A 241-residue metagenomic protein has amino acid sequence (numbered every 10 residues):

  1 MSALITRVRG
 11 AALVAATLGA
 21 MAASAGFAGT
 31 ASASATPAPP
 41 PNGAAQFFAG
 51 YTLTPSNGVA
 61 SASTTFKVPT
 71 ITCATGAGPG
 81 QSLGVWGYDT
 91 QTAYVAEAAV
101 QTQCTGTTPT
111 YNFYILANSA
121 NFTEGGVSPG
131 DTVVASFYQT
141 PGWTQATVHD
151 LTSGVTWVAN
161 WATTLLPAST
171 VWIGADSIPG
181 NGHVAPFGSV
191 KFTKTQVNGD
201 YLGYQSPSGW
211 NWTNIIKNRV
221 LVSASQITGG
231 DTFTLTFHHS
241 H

Functional and structural regions predicted by a protein language model:
M1-A33: Secretory targeting and sorting signals
G10, A31-H241: Exposed, interaction-prone regions of secreted/extracellular proteins
